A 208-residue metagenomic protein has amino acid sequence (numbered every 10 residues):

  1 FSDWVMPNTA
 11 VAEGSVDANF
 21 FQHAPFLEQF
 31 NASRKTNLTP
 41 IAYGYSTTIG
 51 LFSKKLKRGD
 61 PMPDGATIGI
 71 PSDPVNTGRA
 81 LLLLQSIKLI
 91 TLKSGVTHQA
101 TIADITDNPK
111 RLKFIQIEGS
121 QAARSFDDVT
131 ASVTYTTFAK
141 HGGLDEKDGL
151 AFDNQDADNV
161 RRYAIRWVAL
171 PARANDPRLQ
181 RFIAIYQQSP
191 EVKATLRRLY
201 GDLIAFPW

Functional and structural regions predicted by a protein language model:
F1-T9, V96-R124: Short helix-initiation/N-cap motifs at beta->coil->alpha
W4-K35, L51, K57, K140-G143: Pocket-flanking alpha-helical
A12-Q22, A66, L89, K110-K113 (+1 more regions): Alpha-to-beta junction loops
Q29-I41, K55-K57, D128, V133 (+1 more regions): Ligand-binding "clamshell"
I41-I90: A conserved helix-loop-strand patch within extracytoplasmic ligand-binding domains of the periplasmic binding
T48-D60, Y163-R178: A bilobed periplasmic-binding-protein/Venus flytrap-type ligand-binding module shared by bacterial periplasmic
D64-A66, N175-I185, T195: Short amphipathic alpha-helical coupling segments at ligand-binding clamshell hinges and other catalytic/signaling
T77-Q85, Y186-P207: Periplasmic-binding protein-like
